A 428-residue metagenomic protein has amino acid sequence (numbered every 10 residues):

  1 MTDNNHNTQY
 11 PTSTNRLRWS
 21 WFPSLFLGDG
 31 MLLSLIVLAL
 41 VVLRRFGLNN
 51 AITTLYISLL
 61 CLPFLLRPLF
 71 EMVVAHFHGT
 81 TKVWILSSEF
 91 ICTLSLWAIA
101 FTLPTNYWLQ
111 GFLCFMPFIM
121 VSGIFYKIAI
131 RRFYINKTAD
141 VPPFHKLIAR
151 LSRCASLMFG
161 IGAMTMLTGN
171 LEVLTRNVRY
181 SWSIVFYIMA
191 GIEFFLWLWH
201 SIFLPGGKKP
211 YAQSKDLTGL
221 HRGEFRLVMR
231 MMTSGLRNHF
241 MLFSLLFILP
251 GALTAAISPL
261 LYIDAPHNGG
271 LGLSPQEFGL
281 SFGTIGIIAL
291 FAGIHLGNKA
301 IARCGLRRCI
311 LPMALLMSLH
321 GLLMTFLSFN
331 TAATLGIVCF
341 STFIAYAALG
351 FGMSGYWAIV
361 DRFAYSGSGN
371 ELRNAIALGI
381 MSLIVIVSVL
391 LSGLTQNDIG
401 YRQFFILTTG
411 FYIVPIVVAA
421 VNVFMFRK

Functional and structural regions predicted by a protein language model:
M1-N15, L103-L113, F125-Y126, I130 (+3 more regions): Intracellular loop-helix junctions on the cytosolic face of multi-pass helical membrane proteins
N7-F64, H239-F243, F247-A265: Helix-loop boundary and gating motifs at the non-cytosolic
S20, N49-L62, L147, P266-I287 (+1 more regions): Loop-to-transmembrane helix entry
P63-F70, F278-A302, M313, M317-H320 (+1 more regions): Transmembrane alpha-helices of Major Facilitator/SLC transporters
M72-H76, A100-P104, M158-Y180, I386-Q403: Transmembrane alpha-helix termini and helix-breaking/packing motifs in multi-pass membrane transporters
F90-Y107, L315-A333: C-terminal ends and interior cores of transmembrane alpha-helices in multi-pass membrane transporters/permeases
I124-T138, G350-S366: Intracellular juxtamembrane helix-capping segments at the cytosolic ends of symmetry-related transmembrane helices
G367-D398: A late C-terminal transmembrane helix in Major Facilitator Superfamily
